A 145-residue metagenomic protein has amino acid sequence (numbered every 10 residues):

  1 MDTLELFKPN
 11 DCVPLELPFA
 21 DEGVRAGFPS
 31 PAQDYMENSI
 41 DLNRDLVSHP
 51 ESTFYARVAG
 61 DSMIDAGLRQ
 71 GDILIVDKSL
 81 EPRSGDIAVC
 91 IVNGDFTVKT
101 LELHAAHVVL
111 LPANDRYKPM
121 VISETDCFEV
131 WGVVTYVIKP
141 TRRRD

Functional and structural regions predicted by a protein language model:
M1-I64, D95-F96, L103, H107 (+3 more regions): Short, positionally conserved secondary-structure boundary motifs
Q70, V92-T97, F128-E129: Short coil-to-beta-strand transition motifs
G71-D72, D86: Structural motif
I75-V76, V89: Hydrophobic beta-strand signal
S84-I87, I91-D95, K99-L101: Mid-chain, well-packed structural core segment of small domains
L111-T125: Short solvent-exposed strand/turn elements
